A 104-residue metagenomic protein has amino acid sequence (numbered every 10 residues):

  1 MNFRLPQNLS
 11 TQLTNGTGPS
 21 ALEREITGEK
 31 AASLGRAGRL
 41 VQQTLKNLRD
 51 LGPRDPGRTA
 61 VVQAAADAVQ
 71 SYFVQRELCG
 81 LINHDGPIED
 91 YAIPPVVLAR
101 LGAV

Functional and structural regions predicted by a protein language model:
M1, L22, E29, D67-V69 (+1 more regions): Short, flexible coil/linker segments at or flanking structured domains
M1-L13: Acidic, low-complexity proline/glycine-rich segments
N8, G18-A21, A31, P94-V104: Contiguous hydrophobic segments
S10, G38, Q42-L45, I88 (+1 more regions): Generic detector of well-ordered alpha-helical segments enriched in charged/polar residues, highlighting helical
T11-T14, G18-E25, G52-A60, A64-A65 (+1 more regions): Residue-level signal for well-ordered alpha-helical segments
N15-G52: N-terminal acidic leader/helix
G57-G102: Amphipathic alpha-helical packing elements
